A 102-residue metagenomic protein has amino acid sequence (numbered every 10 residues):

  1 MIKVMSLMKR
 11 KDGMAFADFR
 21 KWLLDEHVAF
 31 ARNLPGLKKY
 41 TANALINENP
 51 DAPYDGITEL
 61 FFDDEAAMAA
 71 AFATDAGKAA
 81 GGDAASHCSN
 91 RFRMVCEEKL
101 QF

Functional and structural regions predicted by a protein language model:
M1-F102: Macromolecular interaction modules
